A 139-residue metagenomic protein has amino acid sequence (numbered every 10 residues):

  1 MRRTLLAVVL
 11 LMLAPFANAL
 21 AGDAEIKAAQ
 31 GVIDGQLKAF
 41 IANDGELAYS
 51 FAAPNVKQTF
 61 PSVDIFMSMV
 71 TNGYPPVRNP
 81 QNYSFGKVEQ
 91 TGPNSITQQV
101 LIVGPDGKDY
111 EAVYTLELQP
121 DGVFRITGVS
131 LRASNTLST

Functional and structural regions predicted by a protein language model:
M1-T4: Positively charged n-region of N-terminal signal peptides that target proteins for export
A7-P15: Bacterial N-terminal signal peptides
V9-L10, N43, T115: Enrichment for repetitive, rod-forming helical segments
L13, A52, S130: Short, histidine-centered active-site or binding-site loop motifs used for metal coordination, general acid-base
F16-A21: Sec/Tat signal peptide C-region and signal peptidase I cleavage site
D23-G31, G35, G45-P93: Short solvent-exposed beta->alpha transition segments
K87-T139: Exposed beta-sheet edge and beta->alpha loop/turn motif
